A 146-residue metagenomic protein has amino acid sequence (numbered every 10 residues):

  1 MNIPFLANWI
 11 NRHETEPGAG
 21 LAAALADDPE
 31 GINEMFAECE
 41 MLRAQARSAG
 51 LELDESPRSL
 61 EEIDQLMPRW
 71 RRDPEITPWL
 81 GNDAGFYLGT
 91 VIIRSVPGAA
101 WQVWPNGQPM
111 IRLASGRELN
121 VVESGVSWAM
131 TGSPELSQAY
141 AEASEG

Functional and structural regions predicted by a protein language model:
M1-N2, I63, R94, V121: Intrinsically disordered, low-complexity regions enriched in Ser/Pro/Gly/Gln/His and often acidic
N2-I76: N-terminal low-complexity, intrinsically disordered segments
P17-A19, E30, A49, P97 (+4 more regions): Feature targets compositionally biased, intrinsically disordered low-complexity regions with long contiguous runs
L42, L53, G98-W101, I111 (+1 more regions): Generic preference for hydrophobic/aromatic residues in regular secondary structure cores
D54-E61, Q65, N82, F86 (+3 more regions): A sequence-level detector of short, solvent-exposed, charge-rich linear segments
M67-W70, V91, S95-V96, A129 (+1 more regions): Generic structural signal for hydrophobic core residues of well-folded globular domains
P74-V126: Amphipathic protein-protein interaction modules
L113-G146: A recognition module on extended beta-rich or small alphabeta surfaces enriched in W/G with H and D/E
